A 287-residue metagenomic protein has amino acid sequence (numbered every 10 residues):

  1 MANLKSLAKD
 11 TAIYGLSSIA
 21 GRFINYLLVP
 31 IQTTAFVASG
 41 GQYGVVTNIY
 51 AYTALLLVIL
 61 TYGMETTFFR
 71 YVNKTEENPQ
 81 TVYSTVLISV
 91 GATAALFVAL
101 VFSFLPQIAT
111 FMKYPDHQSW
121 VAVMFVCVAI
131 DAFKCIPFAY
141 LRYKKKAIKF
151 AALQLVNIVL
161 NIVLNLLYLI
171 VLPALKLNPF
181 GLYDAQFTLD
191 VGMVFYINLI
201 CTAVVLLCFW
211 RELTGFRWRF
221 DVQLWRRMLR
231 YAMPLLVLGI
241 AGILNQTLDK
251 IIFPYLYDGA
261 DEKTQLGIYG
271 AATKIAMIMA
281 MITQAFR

Functional and structural regions predicted by a protein language model:
M1-L7, L175-V194, L206-Q246, T264: Interhelical loop/hinge segments that connect adjacent transmembrane helices in multipass membrane
N3-E65, A94-F102, C127, N161-I162 (+2 more regions): Signature of the first transmembrane helix
L4-K5, T33-Y43, L56-V90, Y140-K149 (+1 more regions): Transmembrane-helix boundary and interhelical linker motifs in polytopic inner-membrane proteins
T11-G21, Q80-T81, V121-C127, L141-L169 (+1 more regions): Alpha-helical transmembrane segments of multi-pass membrane transporters/permeases
I19, L60, S84-M112, L167 (+1 more regions): Alpha-helical transmembrane segments of multi-pass membrane transport and lipid-handling proteins
T34, L96-Y114, L172-L182: Short membrane-interface helical motifs at transmembrane helix boundaries in multi-pass membrane transporters
L55-L56, G91, A95, A99 (+2 more regions): Alpha-helical transmembrane segments of multi-pass membrane proteins
Q118, A122, A151-L213, L238 (+1 more regions): Hydrophobic alpha-helical transmembrane segments
